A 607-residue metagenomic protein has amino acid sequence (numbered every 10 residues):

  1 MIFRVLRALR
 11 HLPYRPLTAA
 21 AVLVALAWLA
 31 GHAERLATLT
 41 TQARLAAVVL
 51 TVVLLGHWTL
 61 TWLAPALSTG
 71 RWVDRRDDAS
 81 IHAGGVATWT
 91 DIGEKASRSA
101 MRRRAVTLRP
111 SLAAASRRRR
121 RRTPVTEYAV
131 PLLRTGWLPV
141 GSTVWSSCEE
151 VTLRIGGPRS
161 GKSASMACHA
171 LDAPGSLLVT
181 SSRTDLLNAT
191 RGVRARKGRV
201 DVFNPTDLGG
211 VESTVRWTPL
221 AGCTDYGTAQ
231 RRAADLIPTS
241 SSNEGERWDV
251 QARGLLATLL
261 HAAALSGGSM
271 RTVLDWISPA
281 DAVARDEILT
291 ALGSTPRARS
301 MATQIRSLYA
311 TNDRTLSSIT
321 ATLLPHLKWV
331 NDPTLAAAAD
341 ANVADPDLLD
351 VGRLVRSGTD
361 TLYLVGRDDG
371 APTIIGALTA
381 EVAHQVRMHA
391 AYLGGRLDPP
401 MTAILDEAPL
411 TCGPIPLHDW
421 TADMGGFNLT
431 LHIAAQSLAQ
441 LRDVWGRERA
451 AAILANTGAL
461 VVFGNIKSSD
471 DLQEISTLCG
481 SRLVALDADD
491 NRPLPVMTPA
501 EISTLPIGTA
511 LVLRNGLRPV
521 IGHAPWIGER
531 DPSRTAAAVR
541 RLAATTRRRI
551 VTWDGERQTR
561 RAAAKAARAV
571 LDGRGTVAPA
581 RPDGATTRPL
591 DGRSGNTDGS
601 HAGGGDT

Functional and structural regions predicted by a protein language model:
M1-S160, A164-M166, N342, V512: Basic- and hydrophobic-enriched, low-structure N-terminal and domain-boundary segments that flank ATP-binding catalytic
Y14-L17, A66, G175, T239 (+1 more regions): Hydrophobic residues in alpha-helical membrane-spanning segments
D77-A79, A537-R540: Cytosolic juxtamembrane regulatory segments of membrane proteins
P110-R118, R134-T143, I319-P325, L364-G366 (+4 more regions): A broad, low-specificity signal for short, low-complexity segments enriched in glycine/proline and polar/charged
V125, P238-G245, A485-P493: Low-complexity, polar-biased intrinsically disordered regions enriched in Pro/Ser/Thr/Gly
A129-L138, L171, L348-V351, T361-L364 (+1 more regions): Extended, compositionally biased low-complexity polar/Lys-Gly-rich tracts and adjacent boundary/linker regions are
C148-L429, P499-I521, G528-D531, R540-D606: P-loop NTPase motor domains
T421-N515: Conserved ATP-driven motor cores of ASCE-family P-loop NTPases powering translocation/secretion/packaging/pilus
